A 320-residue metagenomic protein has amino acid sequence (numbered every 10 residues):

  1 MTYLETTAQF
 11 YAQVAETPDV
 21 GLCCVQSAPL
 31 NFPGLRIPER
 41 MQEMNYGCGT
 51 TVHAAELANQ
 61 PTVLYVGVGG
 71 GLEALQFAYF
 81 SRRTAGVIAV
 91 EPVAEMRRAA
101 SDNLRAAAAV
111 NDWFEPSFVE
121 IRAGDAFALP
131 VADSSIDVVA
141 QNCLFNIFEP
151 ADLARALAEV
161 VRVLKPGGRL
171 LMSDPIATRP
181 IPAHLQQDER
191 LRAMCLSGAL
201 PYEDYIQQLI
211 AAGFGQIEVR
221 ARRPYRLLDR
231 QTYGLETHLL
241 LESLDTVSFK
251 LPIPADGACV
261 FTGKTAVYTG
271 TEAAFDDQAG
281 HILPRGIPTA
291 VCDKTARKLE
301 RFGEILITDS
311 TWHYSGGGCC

Functional and structural regions predicted by a protein language model:
C23-T62, Q76, F80: Conserved alpha-helix/loop element of class I SAM-dependent methyltransferases that forms part of the SAM/SAH-binding
N59-A128: Class I SAM-dependent methyltransferase SAM/SAH-binding core
F127-V139: A short acidic, Gly/Pro-enriched loop at the edge of an enzyme's catalytic core that lines a small-molecule cofactor
D137-A151: A short SAM/SAH-binding and catalytic strip from SAM-dependent methyltransferases
A154-R169: A short glycine-rich, Lys/Arg-flanked "PGG" loop and its adjoining helix->strand segment in the class I
I176-L196: Short, glycine-/aromatic-enriched active-site segment of Class I SAM-dependent methyltransferases
S197-G213, V219: Short alpha-helix
A212, E218-P224, D229-C320: C-terminal lobe and adjacent flexible extensions of AdoMet/dcAdoMet transferase-like proteins
